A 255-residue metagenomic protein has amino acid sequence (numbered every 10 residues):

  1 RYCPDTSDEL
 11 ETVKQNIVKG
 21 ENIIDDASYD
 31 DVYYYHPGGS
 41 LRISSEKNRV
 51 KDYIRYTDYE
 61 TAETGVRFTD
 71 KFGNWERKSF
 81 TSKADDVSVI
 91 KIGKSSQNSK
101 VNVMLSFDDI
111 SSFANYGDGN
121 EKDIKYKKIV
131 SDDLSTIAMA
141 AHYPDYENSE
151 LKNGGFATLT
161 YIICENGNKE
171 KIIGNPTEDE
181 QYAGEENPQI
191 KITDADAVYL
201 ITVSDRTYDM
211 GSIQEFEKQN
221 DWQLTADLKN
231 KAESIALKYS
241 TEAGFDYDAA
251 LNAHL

Functional and structural regions predicted by a protein language model:
R1-L255: Aromatic-residue-lined binding/catalytic grooves and analogous aromatic/hydrophobic interfacial grooves in multimeric
